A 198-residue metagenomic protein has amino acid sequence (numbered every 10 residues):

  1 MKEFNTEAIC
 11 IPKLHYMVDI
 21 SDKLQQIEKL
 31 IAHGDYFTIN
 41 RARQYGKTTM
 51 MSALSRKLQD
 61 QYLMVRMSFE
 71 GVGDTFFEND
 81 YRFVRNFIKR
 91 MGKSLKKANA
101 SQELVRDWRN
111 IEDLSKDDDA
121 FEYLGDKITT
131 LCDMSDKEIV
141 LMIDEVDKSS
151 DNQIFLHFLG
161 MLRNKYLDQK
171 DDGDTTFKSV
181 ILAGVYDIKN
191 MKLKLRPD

Functional and structural regions predicted by a protein language model:
M1-D35: A short, basic N-terminal segment
N5-C10, M17, N79, A120-L124 (+1 more regions): Aromatic-residue hotspot detector
E7-I9, S150-D198: The catalytic "switch" region of P-loop NTPases
L24-Q26, D126-I128, L167-Q169: A generic local structural motif
K29, H33-Y45, T49-H157, K178 (+1 more regions): P-loop NTPase nucleotide-binding core
